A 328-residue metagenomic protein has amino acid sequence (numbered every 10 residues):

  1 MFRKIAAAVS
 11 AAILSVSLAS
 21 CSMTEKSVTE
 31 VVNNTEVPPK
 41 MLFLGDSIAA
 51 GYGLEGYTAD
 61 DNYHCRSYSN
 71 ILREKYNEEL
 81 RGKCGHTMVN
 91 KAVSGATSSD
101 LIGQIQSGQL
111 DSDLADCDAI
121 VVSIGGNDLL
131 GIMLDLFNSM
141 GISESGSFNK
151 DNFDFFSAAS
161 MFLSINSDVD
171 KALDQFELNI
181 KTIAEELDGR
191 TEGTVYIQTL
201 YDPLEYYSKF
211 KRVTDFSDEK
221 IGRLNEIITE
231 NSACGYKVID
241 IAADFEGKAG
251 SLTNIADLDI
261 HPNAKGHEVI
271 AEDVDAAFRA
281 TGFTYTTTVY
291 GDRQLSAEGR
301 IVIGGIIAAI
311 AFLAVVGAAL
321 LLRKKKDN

Functional and structural regions predicted by a protein language model:
F2, A314-N328: C-terminal membrane-anchoring or membrane-association module
S17-S20: C-terminal motif of bacterial Sec signal peptides marking the signal peptidase cleavage site
S22-A92, L110-S112, M140, N263: Serine-esterase "nucleophile elbow" of acetyl-processing enzymes
K40-G45, A49-G51, T87-A92, D118-S123 (+3 more regions): Structural recognition of the beta-strand scaffold that forms the well-ordered cores of secreted hydrolase catalytic
D100-K171, D202: Oxyanion-hole/transition-state-stabilizing segment in secreted/luminal serine hydrolases and related acyltransferases
S164, K181-D218: Active-site segments of SGNH/GDSL-like serine hydrolases that catalyze O-acetyl group transfer/hydrolysis on lipids
L200-L295, I310: Catalytic His-Asp segment of secreted/periplasmic serine-dependent ester chemistry enzymes
V302-L320: Selective detector of the "anchor" transmembrane alpha-helix that sits immediately C-terminal
